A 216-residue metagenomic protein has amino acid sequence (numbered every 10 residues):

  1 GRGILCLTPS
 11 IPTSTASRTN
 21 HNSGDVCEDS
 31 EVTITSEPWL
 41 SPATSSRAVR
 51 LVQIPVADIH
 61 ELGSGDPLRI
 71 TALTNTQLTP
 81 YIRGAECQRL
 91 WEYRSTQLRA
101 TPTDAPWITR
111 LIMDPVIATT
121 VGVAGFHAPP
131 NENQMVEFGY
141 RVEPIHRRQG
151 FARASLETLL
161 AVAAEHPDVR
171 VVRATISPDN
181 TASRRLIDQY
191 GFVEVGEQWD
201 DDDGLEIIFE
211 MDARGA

Functional and structural regions predicted by a protein language model:
R2, C6, S10-T19, S23 (+1 more regions): Low-acidity, Ser/Thr- and Arg-rich intrinsically disordered low-complexity segments
N20-H21, D25-E137, V142-I145, A161-V162 (+2 more regions): GNAT-family acyltransferases
R50, E137, R141, A154 (+2 more regions): Amphipathic alpha-helical recognition patches that constitute DNA-binding helices
A118, G150, N180: Conserved G/P- and acidic residue-centered "switch" motifs that form tight phosphate/ATP-binding loops in soluble
Y140-V142, R148-A161, R185-Q189: Conserved acetyl-CoA-binding loop-helix of GNAT-fold acetyltransferases
Q149, H166-R170: Short coil/turn segments at alpha/beta junctions that flank glycine-rich nucleotide-binding fingerprints
T158, T175-I176, W199: Proline- and acidic/polar-enriched loop/turn elements at helix boundaries
A174-R184: Conserved beta-strand-loop-alpha-helix junction that forms the acyl-donor binding cleft
